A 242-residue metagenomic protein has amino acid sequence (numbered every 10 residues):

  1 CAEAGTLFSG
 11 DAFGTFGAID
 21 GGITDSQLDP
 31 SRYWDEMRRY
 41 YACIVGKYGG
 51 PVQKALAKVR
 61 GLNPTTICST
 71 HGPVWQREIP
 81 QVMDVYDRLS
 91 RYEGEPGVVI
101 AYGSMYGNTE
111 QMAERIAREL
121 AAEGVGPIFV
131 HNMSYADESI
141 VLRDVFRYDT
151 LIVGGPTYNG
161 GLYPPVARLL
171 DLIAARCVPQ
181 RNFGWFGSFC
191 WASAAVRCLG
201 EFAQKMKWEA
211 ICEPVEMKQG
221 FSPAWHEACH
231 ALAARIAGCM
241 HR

Functional and structural regions predicted by a protein language model:
C1-Q27: Catalytic core of the metallo-beta-lactamase
L7, G97-A101, G184: Conserved beta-strand elements of the Class I
D11, Y102-M105, M133, G187-S188: Cofactor-binding loop segments of dinucleotide-utilizing enzymes, especially the Rossmann-like FAD- and NAD(P)+-binding
G14, V74, Y106: Short, glycine/acidic-enriched loop or turn micro-motifs at the edges of active sites
I19-I23, D29-V74, E93, R115-M133 (+1 more regions): FMN-binding flavodoxin-like domain, especially the glycine-rich phosphate-binding loop
P64, G72-G97: Terminal amphipathic helices with adjacent charged low-complexity linkers/tails
A101-E123: Short, charged N-terminal beta->alpha structural module
D137: Active-site loop segments of alpha/beta catalytic cores
